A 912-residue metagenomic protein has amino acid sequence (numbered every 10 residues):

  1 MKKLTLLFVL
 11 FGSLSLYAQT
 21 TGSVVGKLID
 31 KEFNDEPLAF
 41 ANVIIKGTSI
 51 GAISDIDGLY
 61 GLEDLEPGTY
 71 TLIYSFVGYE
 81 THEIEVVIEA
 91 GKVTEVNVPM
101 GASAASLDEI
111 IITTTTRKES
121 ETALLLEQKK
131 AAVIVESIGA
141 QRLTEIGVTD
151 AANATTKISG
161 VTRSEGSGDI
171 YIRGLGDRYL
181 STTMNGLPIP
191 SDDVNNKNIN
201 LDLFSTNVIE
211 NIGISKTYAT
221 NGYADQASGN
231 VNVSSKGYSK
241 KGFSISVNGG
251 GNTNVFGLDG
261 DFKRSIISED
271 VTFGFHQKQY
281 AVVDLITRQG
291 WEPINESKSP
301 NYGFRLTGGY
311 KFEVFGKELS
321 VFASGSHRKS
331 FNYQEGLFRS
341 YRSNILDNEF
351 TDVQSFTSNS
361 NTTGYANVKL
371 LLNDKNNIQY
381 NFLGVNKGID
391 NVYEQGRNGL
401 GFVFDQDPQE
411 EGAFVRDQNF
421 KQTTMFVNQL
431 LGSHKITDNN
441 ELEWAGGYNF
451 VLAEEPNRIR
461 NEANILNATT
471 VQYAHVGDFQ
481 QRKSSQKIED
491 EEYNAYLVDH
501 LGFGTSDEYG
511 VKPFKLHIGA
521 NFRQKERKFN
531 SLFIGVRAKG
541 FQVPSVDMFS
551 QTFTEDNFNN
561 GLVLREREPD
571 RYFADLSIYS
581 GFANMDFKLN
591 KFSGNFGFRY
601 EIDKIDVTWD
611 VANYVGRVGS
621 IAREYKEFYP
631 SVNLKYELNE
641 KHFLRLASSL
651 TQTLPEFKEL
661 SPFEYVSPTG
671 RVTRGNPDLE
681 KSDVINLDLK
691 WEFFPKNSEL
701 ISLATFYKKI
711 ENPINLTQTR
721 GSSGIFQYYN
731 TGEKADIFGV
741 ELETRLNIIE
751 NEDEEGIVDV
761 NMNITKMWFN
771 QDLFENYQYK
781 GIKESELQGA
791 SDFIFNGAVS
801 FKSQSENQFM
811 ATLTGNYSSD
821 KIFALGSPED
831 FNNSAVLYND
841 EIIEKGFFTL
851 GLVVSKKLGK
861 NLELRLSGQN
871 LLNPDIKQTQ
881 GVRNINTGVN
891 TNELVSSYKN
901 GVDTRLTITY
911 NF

Functional and structural regions predicted by a protein language model:
S23, Q289-E394, P630-V632: Transmembrane beta-barrel wall of Gram-negative outer-membrane proteins
I29-N34, A41-I44, S75-V77, E89 (+1 more regions): Short, acidic, small-residue-rich periplasmic hinge/interaction motif at the N-terminus of Gram-negative outer-membrane
T48-L59: Short, acidic Ser/Thr/Gly-rich low-complexity loop/linker segments typical of extracellular and cell-surface proteins
R117-K118, L126-Y171, G186-T220, A227: Periplasmic N-terminal accessory/gating domains of Gram-negative outer-membrane beta-barrel systems
P188, T470-Q472, E526-K528, Q542-P544 (+9 more regions): Surface-exposed extracellular loop regions of Gram-negative outer-membrane beta-barrel proteins, predominantly
Q472-V476, K483-S484, I488-Y496, R674-E680 (+4 more regions): Outer membrane beta-barrel strand-and-loop segments of large Gram-negative receptors, especially TonB-dependent
F706-K709, F726-L825: Gram-negative outer-membrane beta-barrel transporters
Y817-F831, S855-F912: C-terminal beta-signal and adjacent terminal beta-strands/loops of Gram-negative outer-membrane beta-barrel proteins
